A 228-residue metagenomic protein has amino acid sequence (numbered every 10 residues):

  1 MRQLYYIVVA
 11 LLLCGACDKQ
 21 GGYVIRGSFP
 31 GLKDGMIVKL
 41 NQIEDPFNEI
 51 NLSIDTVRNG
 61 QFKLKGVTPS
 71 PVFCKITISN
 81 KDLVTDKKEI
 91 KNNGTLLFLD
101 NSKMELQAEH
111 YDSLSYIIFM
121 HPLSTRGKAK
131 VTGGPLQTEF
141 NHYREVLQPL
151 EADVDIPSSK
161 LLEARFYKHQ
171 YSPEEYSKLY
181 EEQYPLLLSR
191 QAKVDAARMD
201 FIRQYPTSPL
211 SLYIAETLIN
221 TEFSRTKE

Functional and structural regions predicted by a protein language model:
L4-C14: Sec-dependent N-terminal signal peptides
C17-L186: A non-transmembrane, solvent-exposed segment enriched in polar/low-complexity residues
Q204-S208: Short solvent-exposed coil/turn linkers within tandem alpha-helical repeat scaffolds
E216-T221: Structural detector for internal amphipathic alpha-helices that build alpha-solenoid repeat scaffolds
T226-E228: Alpha-helical repeat scaffolds
